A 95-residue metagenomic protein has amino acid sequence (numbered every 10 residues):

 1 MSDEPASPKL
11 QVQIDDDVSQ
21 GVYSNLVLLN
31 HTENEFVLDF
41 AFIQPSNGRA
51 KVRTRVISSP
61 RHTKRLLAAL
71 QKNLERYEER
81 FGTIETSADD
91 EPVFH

Functional and structural regions predicted by a protein language model:
M1-R61, R65-H95: N-terminal intrinsically disordered, cationic/polar leader segments that include organellar targeting peptides
